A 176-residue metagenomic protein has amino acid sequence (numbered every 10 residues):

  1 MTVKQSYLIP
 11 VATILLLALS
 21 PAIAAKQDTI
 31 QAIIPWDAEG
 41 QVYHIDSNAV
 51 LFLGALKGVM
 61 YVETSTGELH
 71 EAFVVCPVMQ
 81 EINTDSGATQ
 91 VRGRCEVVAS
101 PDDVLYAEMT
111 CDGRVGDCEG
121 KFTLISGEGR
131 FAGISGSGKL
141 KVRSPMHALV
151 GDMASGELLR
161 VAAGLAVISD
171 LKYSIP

Functional and structural regions predicted by a protein language model:
T2-P10: Bacterial N-terminal signal peptides that target proteins for export
T2-V3, L19, I23: Classical N-terminal targeting signals for secretion and organelle import
P10-A18: Bacterial N-terminal signal peptides
A24-P176: Beta-strand-enriched cores of mature, soluble protein domains
